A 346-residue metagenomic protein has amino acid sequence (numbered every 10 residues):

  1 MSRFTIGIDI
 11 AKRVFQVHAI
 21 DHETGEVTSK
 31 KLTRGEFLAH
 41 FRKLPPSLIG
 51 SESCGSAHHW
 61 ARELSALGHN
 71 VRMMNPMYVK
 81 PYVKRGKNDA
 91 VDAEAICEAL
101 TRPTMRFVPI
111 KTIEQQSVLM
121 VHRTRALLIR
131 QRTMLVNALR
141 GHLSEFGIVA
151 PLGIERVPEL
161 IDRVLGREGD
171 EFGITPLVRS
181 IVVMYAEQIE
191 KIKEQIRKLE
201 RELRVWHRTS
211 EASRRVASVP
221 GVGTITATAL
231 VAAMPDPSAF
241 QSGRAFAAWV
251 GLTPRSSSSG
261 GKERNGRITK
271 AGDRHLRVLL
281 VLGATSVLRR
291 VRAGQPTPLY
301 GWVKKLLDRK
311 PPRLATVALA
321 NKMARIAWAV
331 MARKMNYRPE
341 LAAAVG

Functional and structural regions predicted by a protein language model:
M1-G346: A detector of single, family-specific signature residues that are central to catalytic or substrate-handling motifs
